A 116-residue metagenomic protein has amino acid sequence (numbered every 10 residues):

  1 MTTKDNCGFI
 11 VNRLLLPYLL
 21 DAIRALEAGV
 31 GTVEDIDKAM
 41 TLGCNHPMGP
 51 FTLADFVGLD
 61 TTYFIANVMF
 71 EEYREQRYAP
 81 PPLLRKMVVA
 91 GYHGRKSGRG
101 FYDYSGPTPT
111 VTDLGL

Functional and structural regions predicted by a protein language model:
M1-F9, I23-A28, V33-L116: NAD(P)-dependent Rossmann-like dehydrogenase/reductase catalytic/cofactor-binding core
L15-L19: Structural/interface elements that position substrates and couple domains in central-metabolism enzymes
